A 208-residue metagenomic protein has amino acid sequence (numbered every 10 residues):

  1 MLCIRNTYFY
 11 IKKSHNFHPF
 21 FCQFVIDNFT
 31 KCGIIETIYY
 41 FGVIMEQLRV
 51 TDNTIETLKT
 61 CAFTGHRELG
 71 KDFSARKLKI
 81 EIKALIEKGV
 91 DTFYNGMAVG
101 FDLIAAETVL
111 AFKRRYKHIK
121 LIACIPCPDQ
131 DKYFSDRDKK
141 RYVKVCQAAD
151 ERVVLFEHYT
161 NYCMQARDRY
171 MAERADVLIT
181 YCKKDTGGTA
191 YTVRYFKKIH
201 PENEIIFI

Functional and structural regions predicted by a protein language model:
Y8, N16, Q23-T30, I34-Y40 (+1 more regions): Short, positively charged and aromatic/hydrophobic N-terminal segments
E46-I208: Acidic/glycine-enriched connector segments
